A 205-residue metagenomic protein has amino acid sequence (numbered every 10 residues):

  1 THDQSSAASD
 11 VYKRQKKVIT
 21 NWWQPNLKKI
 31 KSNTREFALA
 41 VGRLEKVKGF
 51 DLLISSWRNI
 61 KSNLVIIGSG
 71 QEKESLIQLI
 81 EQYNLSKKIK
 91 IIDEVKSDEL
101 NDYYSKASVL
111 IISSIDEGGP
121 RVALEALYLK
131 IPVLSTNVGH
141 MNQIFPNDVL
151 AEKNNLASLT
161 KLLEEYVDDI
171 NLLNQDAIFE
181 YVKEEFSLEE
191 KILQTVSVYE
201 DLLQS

Functional and structural regions predicted by a protein language model:
T1-Y12: Single conserved hydrophobic/aromatic residue that forms the stacking wall/gate of nucleotide- or nucleobase-binding
W22: Carbohydrate-associated surface elements
E36-N59, Q71-I77: A conserved mid-protein helix/loop that constitutes part of the nucleotide-sugar donor-binding site
I77-V95: Nucleotide-activated donor-binding/catalytic signature segment of Leloir-type glycosyltransferases, i.e., the conserved
E94-V95, D102-A107: Short alpha-helical donor nucleotide-sugar binding micro-motif in glycosyltransferases
I115: Aromatic "clamp/platform" in nucleotide-sugar-dependent glycosyltransferases that forms part of the donor/acceptor
P132-S135: Short hydrophobic beta-strand element within catalytic cores of glycosyltransferases and related nucleotide-activated
D148-A157, E164-N171: Conserved acidic donor-binding segment of nucleotide-sugar-dependent glycosyltransferases
